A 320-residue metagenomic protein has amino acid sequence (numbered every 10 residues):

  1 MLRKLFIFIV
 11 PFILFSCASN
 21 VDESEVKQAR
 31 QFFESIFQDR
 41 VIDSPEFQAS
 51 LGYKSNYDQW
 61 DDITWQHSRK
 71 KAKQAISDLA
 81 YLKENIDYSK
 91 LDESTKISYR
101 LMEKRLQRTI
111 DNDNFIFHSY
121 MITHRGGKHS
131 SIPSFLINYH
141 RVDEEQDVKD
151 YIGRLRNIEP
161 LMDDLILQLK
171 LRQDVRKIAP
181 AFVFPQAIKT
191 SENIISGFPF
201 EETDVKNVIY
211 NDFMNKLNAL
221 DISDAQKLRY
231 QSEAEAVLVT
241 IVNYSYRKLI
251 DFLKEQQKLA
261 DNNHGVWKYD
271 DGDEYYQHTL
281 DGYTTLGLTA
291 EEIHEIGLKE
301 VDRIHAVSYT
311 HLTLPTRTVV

Functional and structural regions predicted by a protein language model:
M1-F6: Bacterial N-terminal signal peptides that target proteins for export
I7-L14: Bacterial N-terminal signal peptides
I9, N20, T318-V319: Detector for intrinsically disordered, low-structure N-terminal pre-sequences
A18-L312: N-terminal maturation segment of proteins
H311-V320: Single conserved hydrophobic/aromatic residue that forms the stacking wall/gate of nucleotide- or nucleobase-binding
